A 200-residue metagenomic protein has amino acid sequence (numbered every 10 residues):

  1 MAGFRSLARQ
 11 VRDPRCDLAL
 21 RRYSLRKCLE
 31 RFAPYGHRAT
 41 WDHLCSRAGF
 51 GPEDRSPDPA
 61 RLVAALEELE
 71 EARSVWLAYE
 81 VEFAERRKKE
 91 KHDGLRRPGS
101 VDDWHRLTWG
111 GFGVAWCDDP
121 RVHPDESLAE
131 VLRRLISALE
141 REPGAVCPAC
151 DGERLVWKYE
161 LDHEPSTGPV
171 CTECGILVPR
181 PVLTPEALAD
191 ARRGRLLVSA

Functional and structural regions predicted by a protein language model:
M1-F32, L128-L132: Short terminal alpha-helical segments
R12-L20, Y35-H37, P52-S56, V114-V122: Charged, low-complexity interaction regions
H37-V63: Short, charged early-sequence alpha-helical segments and their helix-coil boundaries
R141-G144, G168: Residues immediately within or flanking Cys/His clusters that coordinate Zn2+ in small zinc-binding modules
C147-C150, C171-C174: Short cysteine-rich clusters marking metal-coordination/redox-active sites
E153-W157, R180-P181: Short, non-ligating residues that shape and space the ligands of small metal-coordination modules and catalytic
K158-G168: Short linker/helix segments within small regulatory modules
G175-A191: Short metal-binding segments enriched for Cys and/or His
